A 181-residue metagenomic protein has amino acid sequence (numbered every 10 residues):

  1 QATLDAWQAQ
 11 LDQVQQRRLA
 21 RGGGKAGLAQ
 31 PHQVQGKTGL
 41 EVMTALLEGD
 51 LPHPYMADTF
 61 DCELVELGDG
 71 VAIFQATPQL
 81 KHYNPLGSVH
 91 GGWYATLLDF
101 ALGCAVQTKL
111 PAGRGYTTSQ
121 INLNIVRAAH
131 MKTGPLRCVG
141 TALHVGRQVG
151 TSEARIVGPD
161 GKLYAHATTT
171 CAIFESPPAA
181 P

Functional and structural regions predicted by a protein language model:
Q1-P181: Terminal targeting signals and extreme-terminal segments of soluble enzymes
